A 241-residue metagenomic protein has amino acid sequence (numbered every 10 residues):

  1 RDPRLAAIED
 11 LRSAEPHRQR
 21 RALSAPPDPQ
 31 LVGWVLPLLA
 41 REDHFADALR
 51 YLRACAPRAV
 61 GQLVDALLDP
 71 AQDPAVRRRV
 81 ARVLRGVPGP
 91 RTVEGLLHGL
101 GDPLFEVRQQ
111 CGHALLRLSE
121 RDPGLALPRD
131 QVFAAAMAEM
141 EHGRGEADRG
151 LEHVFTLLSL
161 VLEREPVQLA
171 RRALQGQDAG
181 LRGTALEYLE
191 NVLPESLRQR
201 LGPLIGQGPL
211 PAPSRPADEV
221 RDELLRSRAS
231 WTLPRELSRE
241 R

Functional and structural regions predicted by a protein language model:
R1, A6-E9, S13-P27, G33-L38 (+10 more regions): Structural detector for internal amphipathic alpha-helices that build alpha-solenoid repeat scaffolds
A14-E15, D28, A40-H44, A71-D73 (+5 more regions): Short inter-helical turns and helix N-cap capping residues of alpha-solenoid HEAT/ARM repeat scaffolds
L31-V32, R41-D43, D73, T92-V93 (+3 more regions): HEAT/HEAT-like alpha-solenoid repeats
A59, V64, Q175, V192-D222: Short linear, low-complexity motifs centered on an aromatic residue
A66, P70, H142-R144: Helix-loop junctions that connect tandem helical modules in alpha-solenoid scaffolds
P128, G150, E163-Q168, G176-G180 (+3 more regions): Long, low-complexity, acidic Ser/Pro- and Gly-enriched intrinsically disordered regions in large eukaryotic
D130-E165, R171: Extended repeat-based solenoid scaffolds, especially LRR ectodomains and other repeat-derived architectures
E146-R149, I205-S238: A cross-kingdom feature marking charged/low-complexity
